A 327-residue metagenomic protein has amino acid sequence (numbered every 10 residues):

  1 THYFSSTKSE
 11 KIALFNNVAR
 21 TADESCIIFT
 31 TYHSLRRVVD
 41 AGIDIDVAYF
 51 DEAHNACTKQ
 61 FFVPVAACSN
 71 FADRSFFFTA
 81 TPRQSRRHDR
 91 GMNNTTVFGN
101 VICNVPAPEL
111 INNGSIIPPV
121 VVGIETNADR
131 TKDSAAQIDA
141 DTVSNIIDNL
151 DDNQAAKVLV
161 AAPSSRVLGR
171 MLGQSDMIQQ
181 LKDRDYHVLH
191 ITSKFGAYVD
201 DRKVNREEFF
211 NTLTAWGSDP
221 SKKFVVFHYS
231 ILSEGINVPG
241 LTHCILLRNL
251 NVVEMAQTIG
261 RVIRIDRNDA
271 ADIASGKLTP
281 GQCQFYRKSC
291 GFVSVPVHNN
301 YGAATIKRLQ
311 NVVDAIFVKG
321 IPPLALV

Functional and structural regions predicted by a protein language model:
T1-V39: Inter-Walker segment of RecA-like/P-loop motor cores
D23-V65, H228-S230: Conserved RecA-like ASCE ATPase "motif II neighborhood" in helicase/translocase motors
I28-T31, D73-A80, V225-H228: Structural recognition of the conserved hydrophobic beta-strand(s) that form the central parallel beta-sheet of P-loop
N55, F195-L324: Conserved RecA-like P-loop NTPase helicase motor core
N55-I116: Post-DEXD/H (motif II) to motif III coupling segment of the RecA-like Helicase ATP-binding lobe
N100-G169, G173: Conserved interdomain linker/interface between the two RecA-like ATPase lobes of SF2 helicase motors
D141-N149, A155-L159, S164-V167, N300-V327: Long, largely alpha-helical accessory region at the distal end of helicase-like NTP-driven motors
S165-T192: Conserved helicase motor "Helicase C" RecA-like lobe of SF1/SF2 P-loop NTPases
